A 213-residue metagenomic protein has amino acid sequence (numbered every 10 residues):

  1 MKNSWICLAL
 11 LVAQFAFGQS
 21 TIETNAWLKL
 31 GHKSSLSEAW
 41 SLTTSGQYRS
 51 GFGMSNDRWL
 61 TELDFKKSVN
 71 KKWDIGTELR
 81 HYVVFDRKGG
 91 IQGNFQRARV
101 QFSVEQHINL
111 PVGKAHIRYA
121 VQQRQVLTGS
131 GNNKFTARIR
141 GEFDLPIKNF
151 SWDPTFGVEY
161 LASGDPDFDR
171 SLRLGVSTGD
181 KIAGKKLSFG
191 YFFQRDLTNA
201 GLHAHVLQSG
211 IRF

Functional and structural regions predicted by a protein language model:
A9-G18: Hydrophobic h-region of N-terminal signal peptides that target proteins for export in Gram-negative bacteria
Q19-S68, D74-G76, F85: Start-of-domain marker
T24-A26, D57-W59, Q96-V100, G131-A137 (+2 more regions): Residues that define the transmembrane beta-barrel architecture of outer-membrane proteins
S34, K67, Q106-I108, F143-I147 (+2 more regions): Residue-level signature of outer-membrane beta-barrel architecture
E38-T44, K72-T77, P111-A115, N149-D153 (+1 more regions): Repeated loop/turn-to-beta-strand initiation elements of outer-membrane beta-barrel proteins
G46-F52, L79-F85, I108-L110, V121-Q125 (+4 more regions): Transmembrane beta-strands of outer-membrane beta-barrel pores
D64-L127, N133-R140: Gram-negative (and chloroplast) outer-membrane scaffold detector with strong preference for beta-barrel transmembrane
Q101-V104, H203-F213: Outer-membrane beta-barrel "beta-signal"
